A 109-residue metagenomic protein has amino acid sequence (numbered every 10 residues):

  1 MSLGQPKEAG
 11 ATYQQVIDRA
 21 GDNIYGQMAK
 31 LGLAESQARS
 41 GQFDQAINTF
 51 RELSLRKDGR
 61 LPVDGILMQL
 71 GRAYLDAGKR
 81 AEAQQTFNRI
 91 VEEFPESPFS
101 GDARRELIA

Functional and structural regions predicted by a protein language model:
L3, E8, I17-G26, S54-V63 (+1 more regions): Short solvent-exposed coil/turn linkers within tandem alpha-helical repeat scaffolds
